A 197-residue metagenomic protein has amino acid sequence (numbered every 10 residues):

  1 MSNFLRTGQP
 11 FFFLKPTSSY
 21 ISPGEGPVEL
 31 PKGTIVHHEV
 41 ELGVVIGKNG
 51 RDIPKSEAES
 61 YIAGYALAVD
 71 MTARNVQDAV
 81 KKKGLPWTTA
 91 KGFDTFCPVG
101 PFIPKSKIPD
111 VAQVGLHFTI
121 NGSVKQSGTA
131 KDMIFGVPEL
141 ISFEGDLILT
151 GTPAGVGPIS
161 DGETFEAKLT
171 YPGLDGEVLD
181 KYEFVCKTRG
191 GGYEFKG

Functional and structural regions predicted by a protein language model:
M1-A63, K196-G197: Extended, compositionally biased flexible segments
S2-R6, R74, D78-G197: Catalytic-pocket segment enriched in acidic/His residues
